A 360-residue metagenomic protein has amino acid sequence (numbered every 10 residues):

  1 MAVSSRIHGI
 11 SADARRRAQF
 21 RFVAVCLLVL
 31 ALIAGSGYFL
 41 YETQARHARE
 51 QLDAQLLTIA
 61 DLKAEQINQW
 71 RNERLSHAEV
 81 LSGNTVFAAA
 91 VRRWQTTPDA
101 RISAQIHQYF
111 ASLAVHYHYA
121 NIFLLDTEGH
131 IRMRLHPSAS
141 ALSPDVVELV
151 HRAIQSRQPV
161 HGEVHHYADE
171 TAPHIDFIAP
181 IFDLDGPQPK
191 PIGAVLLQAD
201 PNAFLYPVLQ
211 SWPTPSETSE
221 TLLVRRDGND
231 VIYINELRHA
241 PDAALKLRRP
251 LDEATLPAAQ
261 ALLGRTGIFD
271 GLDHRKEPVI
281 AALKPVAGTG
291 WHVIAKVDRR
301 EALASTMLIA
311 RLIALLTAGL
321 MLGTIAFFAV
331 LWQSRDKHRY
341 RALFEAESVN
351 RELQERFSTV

Functional and structural regions predicted by a protein language model:
A2-A12, I181-G193, R226-G228, L237-A314: Extracellular/periplasmic juxtamembrane segments that couple receptor/chemosensory ectodomains to their
A2-H8, A12-R46, I313-A329: Extreme N-terminal signal-anchor transmembrane helix of membrane signaling/transducer proteins, especially in bacteria
A14, R46-A54, V330-F357: Cytosolic signal-transmission helices at domain junctions
A18-V25, V29-P98, A111, V115-A120 (+6 more regions): Juxtamembrane extracytoplasmic/periplasmic/luminal helical "stalk" adjacent to the first N-terminal
A24, I33, L57-L62, T214-E217 (+4 more regions): PAS/LOV and related PAS-like sensory modules
T96, A100-H118, E128, L135-R152 (+4 more regions): Solvent-exposed, extracytoplasmic
Q155-G162, T218, L263-F269: PAS/PAS-like sensory domains
I294, R299-L343: Cytoplasm-proximal transmembrane signaling helix
